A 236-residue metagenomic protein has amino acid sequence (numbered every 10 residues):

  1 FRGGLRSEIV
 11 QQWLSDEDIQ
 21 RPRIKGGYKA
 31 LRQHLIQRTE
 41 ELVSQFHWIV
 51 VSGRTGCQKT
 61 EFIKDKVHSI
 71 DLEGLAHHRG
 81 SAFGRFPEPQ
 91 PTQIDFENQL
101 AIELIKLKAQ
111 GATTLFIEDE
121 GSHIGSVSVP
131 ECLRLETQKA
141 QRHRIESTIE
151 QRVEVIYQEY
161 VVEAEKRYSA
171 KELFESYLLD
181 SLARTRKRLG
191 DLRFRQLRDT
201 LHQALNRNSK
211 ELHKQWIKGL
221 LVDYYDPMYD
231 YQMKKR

Functional and structural regions predicted by a protein language model:
F1-I24: Catalytic cysteine-centered active loop of the rhodanese-like fold, especially the PTP/DSP P-loop
F1-I9, T55-C57, S122-I124: Gly/Ser/Thr-rich loops at beta-strand to alpha-helix junctions that form or flank small-molecule/cofactor-binding
L5-R6, H47-K66: Glycine-rich phosphate-binding P-loop
Q11-L14, T60-D71: A conserved segment at the C-terminal end of the G1
I19-E40, S44, E150, Y157-Y160: Long, charge-dense
P22, I49, H68-I70, L115 (+1 more regions): Hydrophobic/aromatic beta-strand patches that form the interior of the parallel beta-sheet core in alpha/beta enzyme
V67-E136: Conserved nucleotide-sensing/catalytic segment adjacent to the nucleotide-binding pocket in NTP-handling enzymes
L135-R236: Conserved NTP phosphate-binding and transfer environment spanning the P-loop NTPase/kinase superfamily
